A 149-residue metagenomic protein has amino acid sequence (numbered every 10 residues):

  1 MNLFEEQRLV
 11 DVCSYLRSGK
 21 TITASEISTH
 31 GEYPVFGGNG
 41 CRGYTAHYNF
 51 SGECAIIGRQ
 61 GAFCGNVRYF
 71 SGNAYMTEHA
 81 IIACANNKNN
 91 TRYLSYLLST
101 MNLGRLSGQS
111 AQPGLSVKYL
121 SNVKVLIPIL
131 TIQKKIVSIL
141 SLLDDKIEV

Functional and structural regions predicted by a protein language model:
M1-K20, E26-F36, N122, L126-K134 (+1 more regions): Non-catalytic DNA-recognition/assembly elements of restriction-modification systems
M1-Q7, I81-N90, T100, G104-R105 (+2 more regions): Proline-centric
S14, Y96-L103: Short, intrinsically disordered, mixed-charge
R17-T21, C41, L103-L106: Generic structural signal for secondary-structure transition and capping sites
T23-E26, L106-S110: A short, aromatic/hydrophobic, helix- or strand-capping loop or linear motif that either lines the entrance/gate
G37-S99, G108-A111, S116-L120: A short beta-sheet element
